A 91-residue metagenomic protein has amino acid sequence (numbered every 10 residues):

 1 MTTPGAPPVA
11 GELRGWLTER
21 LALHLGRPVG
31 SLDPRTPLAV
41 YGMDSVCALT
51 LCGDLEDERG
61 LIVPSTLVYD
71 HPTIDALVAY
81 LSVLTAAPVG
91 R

Functional and structural regions predicted by a protein language model:
M1-R91: Flexible, low-complexity inter-domain linkers and amphipathic docking helices that mediate domain-domain
